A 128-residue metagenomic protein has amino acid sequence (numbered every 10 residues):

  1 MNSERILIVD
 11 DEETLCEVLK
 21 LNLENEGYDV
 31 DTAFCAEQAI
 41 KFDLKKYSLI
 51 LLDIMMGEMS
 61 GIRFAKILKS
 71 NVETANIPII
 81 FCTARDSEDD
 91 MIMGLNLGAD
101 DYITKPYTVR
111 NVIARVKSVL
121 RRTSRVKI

Functional and structural regions predicted by a protein language model:
E12, I54-M55, I80, R85: The short loop immediately C-terminal to the conserved phospho-acceptor aspartate in CheY-like receiver
E13-D31: Two-component/phosphorelay signaling modules centered on CheY-like receiver
C16, G57, A75, S87 (+1 more regions): The feature encodes the CheY-like receiver
T32-L49: Acidic, metal-coordinating helix/loop segments flanking the phosphotransfer/catalytic sites of two-component signaling
Y107-K117: C-terminal output helix
K117-I128: The C-terminal output helix
